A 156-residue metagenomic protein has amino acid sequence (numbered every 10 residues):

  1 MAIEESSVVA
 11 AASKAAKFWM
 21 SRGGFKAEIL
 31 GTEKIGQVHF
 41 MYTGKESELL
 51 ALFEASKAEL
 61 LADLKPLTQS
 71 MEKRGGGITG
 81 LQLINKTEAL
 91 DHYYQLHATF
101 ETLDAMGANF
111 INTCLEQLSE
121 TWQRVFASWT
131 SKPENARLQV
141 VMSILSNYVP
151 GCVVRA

Functional and structural regions predicted by a protein language model:
M1-D91, Q95-E101: Small-residue-rich
L30-Q37, T79-A156: A structural signal for small-residue-enriched, beta-sheet-centric alpha/beta enzyme cores and oligomeric scaffold folds
